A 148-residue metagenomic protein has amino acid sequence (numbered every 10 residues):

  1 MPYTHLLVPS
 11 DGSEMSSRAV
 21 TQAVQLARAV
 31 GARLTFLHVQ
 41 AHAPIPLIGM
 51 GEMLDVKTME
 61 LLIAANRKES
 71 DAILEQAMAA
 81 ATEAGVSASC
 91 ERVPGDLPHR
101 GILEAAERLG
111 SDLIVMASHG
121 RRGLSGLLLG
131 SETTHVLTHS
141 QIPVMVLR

Functional and structural regions predicted by a protein language model:
M1, Q76-I114: Structural beta-alpha unit
P2-K57, A79-S89: Small/aliphatic-rich secondary-structure junction motif
A19, P46-G49, R100-L103, G126-L128: Short, well-ordered secondary-structure micro-motifs
G51-D55, A106-L109, E132-T133: Short, hinge-like loop/turn segments at secondary-structure boundaries
V56-A72: A short acidic, glycine-rich active-site loop that binds or catalyzes chemistry on phosphate/adenosine moieties
L113-T138: Glycine-rich, Arg-bearing micro-motifs that act as flexible, cationic patches
I142-L147: Short, flexible loop segments at boundaries between secondary-structure elements
